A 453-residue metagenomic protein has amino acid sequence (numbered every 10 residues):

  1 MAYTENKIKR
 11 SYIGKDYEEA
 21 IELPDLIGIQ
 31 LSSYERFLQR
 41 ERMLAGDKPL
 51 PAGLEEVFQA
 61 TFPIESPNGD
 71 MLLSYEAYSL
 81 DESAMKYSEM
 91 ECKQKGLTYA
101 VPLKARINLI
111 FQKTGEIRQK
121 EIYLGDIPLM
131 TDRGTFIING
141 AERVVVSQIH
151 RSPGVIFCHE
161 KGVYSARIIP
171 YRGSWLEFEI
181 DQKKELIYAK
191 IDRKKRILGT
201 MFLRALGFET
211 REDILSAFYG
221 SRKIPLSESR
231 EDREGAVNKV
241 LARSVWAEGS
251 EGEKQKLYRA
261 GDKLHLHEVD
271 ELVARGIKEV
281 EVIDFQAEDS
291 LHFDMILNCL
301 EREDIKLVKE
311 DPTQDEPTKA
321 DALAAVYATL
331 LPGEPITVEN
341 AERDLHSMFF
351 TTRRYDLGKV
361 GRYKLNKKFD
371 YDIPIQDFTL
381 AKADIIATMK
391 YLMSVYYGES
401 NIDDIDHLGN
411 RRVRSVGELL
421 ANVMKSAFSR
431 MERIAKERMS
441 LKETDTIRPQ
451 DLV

Functional and structural regions predicted by a protein language model:
M1-V453: N-terminal non-catalytic structural scaffold regions of very large proteins
